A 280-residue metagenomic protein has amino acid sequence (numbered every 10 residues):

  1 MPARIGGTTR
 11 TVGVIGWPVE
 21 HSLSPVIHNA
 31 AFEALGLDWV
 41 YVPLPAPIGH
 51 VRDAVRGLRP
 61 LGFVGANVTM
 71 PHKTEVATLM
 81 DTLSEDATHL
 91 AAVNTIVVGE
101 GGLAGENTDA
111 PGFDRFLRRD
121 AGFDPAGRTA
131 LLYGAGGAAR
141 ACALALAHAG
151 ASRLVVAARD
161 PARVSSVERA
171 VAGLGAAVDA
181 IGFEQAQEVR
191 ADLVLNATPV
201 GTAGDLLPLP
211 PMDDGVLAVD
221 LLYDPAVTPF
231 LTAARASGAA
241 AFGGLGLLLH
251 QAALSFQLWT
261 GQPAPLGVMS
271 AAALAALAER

Functional and structural regions predicted by a protein language model:
P2-A121: Phosphate/diphosphate ligand-binding glycine-rich loop within oxidoreductases
I5-G6, P125-A126, H148-G150, P208-V216: Short, conserved loop/helix-junction motifs that constitute active-site signature segments in enzyme catalytic cores
G16, G105-A110, L117, A121 (+2 more regions): Glycine-rich adenosine-cofactor-binding loop
V19-E20, P161-A162, Y223-P225: Helix N-cap at the beta1-alpha1 junction of Rossmann-like dinucleotide-binding domains, i.e., the first residues
V64, V68-A77, G137-A138, P199-T202 (+1 more regions): Short glycine-rich anion-binding loops that position phosphate/pyrophosphate groups of nucleotides and phosphorylated
G127, L221-R280: Adenosine-phosphate binding glycine-rich loop
A151-L174: NAD(P)-binding Rossmann-fold cofactor-contacting core
G173-A241: Rossmann-like adenosine-cofactor binding region
